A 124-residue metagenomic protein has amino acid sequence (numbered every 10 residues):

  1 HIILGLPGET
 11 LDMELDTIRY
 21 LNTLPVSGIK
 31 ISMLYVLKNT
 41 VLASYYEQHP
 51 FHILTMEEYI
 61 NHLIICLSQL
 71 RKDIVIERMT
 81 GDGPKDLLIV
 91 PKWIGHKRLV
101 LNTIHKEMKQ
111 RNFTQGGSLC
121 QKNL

Functional and structural regions predicted by a protein language model:
H1-I3, I31-V36: Histidine- and/or cysteine-centered catalytic micro-motif in compact active-site loops
L4-T23, L63-I64, D86-L88: Catalytic cores of alpha/beta
G5-D12, M33, P50-L54: A short glycine-/small-residue-rich loop at the edge of a beta-strand within enzyme catalytic domains
L15, G28-K30: Acidic/histidine-rich catalytic cores of soluble enzymes
N22, G28, Y35-L124: Auxiliary Fe-S-binding modules of radical SAM enzymes
